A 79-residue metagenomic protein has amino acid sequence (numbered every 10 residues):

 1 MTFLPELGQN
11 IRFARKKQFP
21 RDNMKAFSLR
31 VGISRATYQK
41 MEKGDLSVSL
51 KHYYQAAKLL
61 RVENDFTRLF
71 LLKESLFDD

Functional and structural regions predicted by a protein language model:
M1-P20, L69: A short, Lys/Arg-rich alpha-helix, primarily the initiator
R15, S28, A57: The alpha-helix within a helix-turn-helix
F19-Q39: Short alpha-helical DNA-recognition segment
D22-M24, L50-Y53: Helix-turn-helix DNA-binding elements, focusing on the entry/boundary residues of the two helices that contact DNA
K51-R68: DNA major-groove recognition helix of helix-turn-helix/homeodomain DNA-binding modules
T67-D79: Short, charged recognition helix plus adjacent turn of helix-turn-helix-like nucleic-acid-binding domains
